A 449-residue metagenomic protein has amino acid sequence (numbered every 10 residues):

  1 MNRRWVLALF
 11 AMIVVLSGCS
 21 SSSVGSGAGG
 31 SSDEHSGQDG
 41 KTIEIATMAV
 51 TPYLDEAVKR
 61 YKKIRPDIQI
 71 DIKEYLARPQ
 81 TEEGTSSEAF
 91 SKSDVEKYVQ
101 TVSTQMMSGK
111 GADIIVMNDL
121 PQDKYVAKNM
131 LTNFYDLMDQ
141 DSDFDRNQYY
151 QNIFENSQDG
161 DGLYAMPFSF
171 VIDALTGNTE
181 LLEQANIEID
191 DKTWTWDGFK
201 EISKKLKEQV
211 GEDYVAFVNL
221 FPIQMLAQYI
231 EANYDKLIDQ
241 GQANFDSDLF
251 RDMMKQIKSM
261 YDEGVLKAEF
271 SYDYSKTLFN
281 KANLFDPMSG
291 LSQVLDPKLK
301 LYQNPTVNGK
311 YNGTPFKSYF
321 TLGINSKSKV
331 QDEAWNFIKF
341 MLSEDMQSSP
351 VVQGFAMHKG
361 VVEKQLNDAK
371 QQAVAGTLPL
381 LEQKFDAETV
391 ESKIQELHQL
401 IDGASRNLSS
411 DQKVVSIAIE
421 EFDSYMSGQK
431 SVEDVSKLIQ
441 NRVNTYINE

Functional and structural regions predicted by a protein language model:
V15-G18: C-terminal motif of bacterial Sec signal peptides marking the signal peptidase cleavage site
S36-V50, A57, I68-Y75, D113-I114 (+2 more regions): Short, well-ordered beta-strand elements
E56, M225, R251-N336: Extracytoplasmic/periplasmic substrate-binding proteins
D67-Q148, A185, L278-F279: Extracytoplasmic "Venus flytrap"/periplasmic binding protein-like
S103-T104, G111-D113, S142-L181, Y302 (+2 more regions): A structural signal for short loop-to-beta-strand junctions that line the ligand-binding cleft of periplasmic/secreted
Y135-S142, I153-P222, K236-K267, S326-D332 (+1 more regions): Helix-loop-helix "hinge/cap" segment bordering the ligand-binding cleft or interdomain interface
T176-N178, K317-V330, S349-Q353, M357: A bilobed periplasmic-binding-protein/Venus flytrap-type ligand-binding module shared by bacterial periplasmic
A375-I447: C-terminal capping/gating helix-and-loop segments adjacent to ligand/active sites or protein-protein/ligand interfaces
